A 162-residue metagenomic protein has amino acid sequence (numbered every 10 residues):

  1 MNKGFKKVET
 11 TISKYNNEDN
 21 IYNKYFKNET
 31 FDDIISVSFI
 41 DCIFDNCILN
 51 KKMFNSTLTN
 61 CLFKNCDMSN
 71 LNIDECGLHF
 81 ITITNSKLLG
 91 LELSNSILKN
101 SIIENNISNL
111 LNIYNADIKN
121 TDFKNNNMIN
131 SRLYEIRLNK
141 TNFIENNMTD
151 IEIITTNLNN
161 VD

Functional and structural regions predicted by a protein language model:
N2-D162: Tandem repeat scaffolds
